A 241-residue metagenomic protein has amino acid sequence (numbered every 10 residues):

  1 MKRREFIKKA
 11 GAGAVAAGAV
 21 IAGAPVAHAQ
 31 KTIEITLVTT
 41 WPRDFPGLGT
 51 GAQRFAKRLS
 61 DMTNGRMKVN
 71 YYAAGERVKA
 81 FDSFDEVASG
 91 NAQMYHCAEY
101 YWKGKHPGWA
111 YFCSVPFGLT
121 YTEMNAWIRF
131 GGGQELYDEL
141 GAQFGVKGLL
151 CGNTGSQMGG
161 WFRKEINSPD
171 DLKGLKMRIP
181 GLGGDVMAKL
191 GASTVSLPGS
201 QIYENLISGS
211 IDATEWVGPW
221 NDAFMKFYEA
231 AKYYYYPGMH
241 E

Functional and structural regions predicted by a protein language model:
K2-I21, V26-M124, Q134, E139-E241: N-terminal secretory/targeting leader peptides
I128-G132: Core domains of carbohydrate- and sulfate-ester-processing enzymes
